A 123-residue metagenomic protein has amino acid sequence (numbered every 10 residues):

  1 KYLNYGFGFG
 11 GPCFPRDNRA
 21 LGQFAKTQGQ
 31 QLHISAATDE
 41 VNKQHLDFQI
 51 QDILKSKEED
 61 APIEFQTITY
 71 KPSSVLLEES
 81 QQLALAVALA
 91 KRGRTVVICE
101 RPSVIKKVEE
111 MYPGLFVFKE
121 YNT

Functional and structural regions predicted by a protein language model:
K1-T123: Structural/interface elements that position substrates and couple domains in central-metabolism enzymes
